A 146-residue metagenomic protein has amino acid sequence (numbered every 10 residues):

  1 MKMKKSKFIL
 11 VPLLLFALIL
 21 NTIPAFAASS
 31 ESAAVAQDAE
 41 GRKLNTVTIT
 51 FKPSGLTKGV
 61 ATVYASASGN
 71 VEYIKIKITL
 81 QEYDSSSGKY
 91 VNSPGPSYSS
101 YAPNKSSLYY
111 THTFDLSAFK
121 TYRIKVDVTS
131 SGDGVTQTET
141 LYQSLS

Functional and structural regions predicted by a protein language model:
K2-V11: Bacterial N-terminal signal peptides that target proteins for export
P12-N21: Bacterial N-terminal signal peptides
L20-Q37: Sec-dependent signal peptide cleavage junction
G41-L80: Short, surface-exposed binding/anchoring microloops in extracellular/periplasmic proteins
K77-K89, K125: Short beta-strand segments and strand-loop junctions that repeat across beta-rich extracellular domains
I78, K89-N104: Solvent-exposed serine/threonine-rich low-complexity stretches and specific carbohydrate-binding patches
S97-K125: Short, solvent-exposed, Trp/other aromatic-anchored flexible loops in extracytoplasmic proteins
G134-S146: Short beta-strand elements
